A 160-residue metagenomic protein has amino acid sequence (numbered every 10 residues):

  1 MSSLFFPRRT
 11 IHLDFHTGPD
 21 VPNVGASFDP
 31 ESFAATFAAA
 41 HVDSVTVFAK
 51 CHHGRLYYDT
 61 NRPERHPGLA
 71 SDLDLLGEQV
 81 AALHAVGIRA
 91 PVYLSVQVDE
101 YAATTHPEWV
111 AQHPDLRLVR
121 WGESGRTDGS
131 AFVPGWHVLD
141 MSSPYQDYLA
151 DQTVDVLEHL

Functional and structural regions predicted by a protein language model:
M1-L4, A82, V156-E158: A general structural signal for short secondary-structure junctions and capping/turn motifs
M1-R55, I88: N-terminal structural segment of carbohydrate-active enzymes
L13-F28, Y58-D74, S130-D151: The substrate-binding groove and active-site-proximal loops of carbohydrate-active enzymes, especially glycoside
T17-P19, H84, V98: Residues that cap or initiate secondary-structure elements
S32-T36, A40, L75, Q79 (+1 more regions): Alpha-helical packing segments of well-folded alpha/beta enzyme cores
F33, A38-L73, V98-P114, L160: Aromatic-lined carbohydrate-binding/catalytic grooves of carbohydrate-active enzymes
G77-G87: Surface-exposed amphipathic alpha-helices with a cationic face
V92, V96-L160: Active-site-adjacent "subsite" loops/lids of carbohydrate-active enzymes
